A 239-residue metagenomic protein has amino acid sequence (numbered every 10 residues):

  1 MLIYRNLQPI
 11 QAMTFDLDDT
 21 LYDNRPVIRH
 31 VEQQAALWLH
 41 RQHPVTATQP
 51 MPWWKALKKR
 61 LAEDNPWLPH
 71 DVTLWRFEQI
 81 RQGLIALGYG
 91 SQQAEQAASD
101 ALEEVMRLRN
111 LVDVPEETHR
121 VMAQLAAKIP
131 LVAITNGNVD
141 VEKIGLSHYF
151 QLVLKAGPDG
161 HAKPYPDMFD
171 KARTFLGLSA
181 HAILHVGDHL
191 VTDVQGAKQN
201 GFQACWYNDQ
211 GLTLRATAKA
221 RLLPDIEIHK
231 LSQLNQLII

Functional and structural regions predicted by a protein language model:
M1-M13, R25, T48, A94 (+1 more regions): Asp-based, Mg2+/Mn2+-dependent phosphohydrolase catalytic module
L2-A56: Active-site neighborhood of HAD-like aspartate-dependent phosphohydrolases
N24, I28, V72, R76 (+1 more regions): Hydrophobic (often cysteine-bearing) scaffold residues that line and stabilize catalytic clefts of nucleotide/cofactor
H30, Q34, E78-Q82, R120 (+2 more regions): Alpha-helical elements of Rossmann-like donor-binding domains used by nucleotide-donor carbohydrate transfer enzymes
L37, R41, I85, E142 (+1 more regions): Short polybasic/polar patches that bind polyanions
A56-E103: A metal-dependent, Asp-based hydrolase signature
R76, V114, Y165: Conserved donor sugar-nucleotide recognition element shared by glycan-biosynthetic enzymes
E103-V112: Surface-exposed cleft-lining segments at the edges of enzyme active sites
